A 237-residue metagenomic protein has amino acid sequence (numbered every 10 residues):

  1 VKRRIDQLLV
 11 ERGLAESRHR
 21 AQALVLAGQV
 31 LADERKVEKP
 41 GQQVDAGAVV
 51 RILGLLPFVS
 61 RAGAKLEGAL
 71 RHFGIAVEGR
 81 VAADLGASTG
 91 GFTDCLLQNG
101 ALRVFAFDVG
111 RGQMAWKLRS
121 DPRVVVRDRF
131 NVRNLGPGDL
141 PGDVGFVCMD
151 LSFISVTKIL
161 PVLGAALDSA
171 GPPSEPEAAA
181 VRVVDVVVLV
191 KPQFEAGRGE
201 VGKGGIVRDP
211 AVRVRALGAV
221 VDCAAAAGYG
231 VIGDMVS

Functional and structural regions predicted by a protein language model:
V1-A46: A basic, amphipathic helix-loop patch mediating RNA/tRNA/ribosome contacts
L14, R71-E78, G138-P141: Glycine-rich helix-loop-beta junction characteristic of Rossmann-like nucleotide cofactor-binding loops
E78-S88: Conserved class I S-adenosyl-L-methionine
T89-G100: Conserved SAM-binding loop of SAM-dependent methyltransferases across substrates and taxa, primarily the Class I
F105-I154, K158: S-adenosyl-L-methionine
T157-V186: A short glycine-rich, Lys/Arg-flanked "PGG" loop and its adjoining helix->strand segment in the class I
P192-D209: Short, glycine-/aromatic-enriched active-site segment of Class I SAM-dependent methyltransferases
R213-A227: Short alpha-helix
